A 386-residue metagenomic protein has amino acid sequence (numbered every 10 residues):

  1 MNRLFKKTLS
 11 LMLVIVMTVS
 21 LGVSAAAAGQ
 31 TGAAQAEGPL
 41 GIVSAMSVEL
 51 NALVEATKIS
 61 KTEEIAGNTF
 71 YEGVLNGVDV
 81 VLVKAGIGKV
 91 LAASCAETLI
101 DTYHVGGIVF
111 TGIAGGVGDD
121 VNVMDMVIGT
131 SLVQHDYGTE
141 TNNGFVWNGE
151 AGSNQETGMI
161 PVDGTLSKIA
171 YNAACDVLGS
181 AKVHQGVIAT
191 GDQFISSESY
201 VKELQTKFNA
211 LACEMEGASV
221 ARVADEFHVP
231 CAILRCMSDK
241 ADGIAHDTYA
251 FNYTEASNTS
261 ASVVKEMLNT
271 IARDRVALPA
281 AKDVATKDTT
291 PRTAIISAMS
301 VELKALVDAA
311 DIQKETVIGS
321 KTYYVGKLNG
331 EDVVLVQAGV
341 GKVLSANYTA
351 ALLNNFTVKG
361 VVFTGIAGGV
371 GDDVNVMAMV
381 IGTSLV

Functional and structural regions predicted by a protein language model:
M1-M12: Bacterial N-terminal signal peptides that target proteins for export
K6-K7, Q30, K282, K287: Polybasic, lysine/arginine-rich low-complexity segments
M12-S20: Bacterial N-terminal signal peptides
T18-V19, A26, H228, D247: Hydrophobic alpha-helical membrane context
V19-A36: Sec-dependent signal peptide cleavage junction
E37-L40, E63-P279, D283, D288-R292 (+1 more regions): Glycine-rich phosphate- or other oxyanion-binding loops that anchor nucleotides, phosphorylated ligands
E37-T57, D79, D288-I312, L328-V333: Short, conserved "active-site rim" segments that organize catalytic pockets and cofactor/ligand binding
